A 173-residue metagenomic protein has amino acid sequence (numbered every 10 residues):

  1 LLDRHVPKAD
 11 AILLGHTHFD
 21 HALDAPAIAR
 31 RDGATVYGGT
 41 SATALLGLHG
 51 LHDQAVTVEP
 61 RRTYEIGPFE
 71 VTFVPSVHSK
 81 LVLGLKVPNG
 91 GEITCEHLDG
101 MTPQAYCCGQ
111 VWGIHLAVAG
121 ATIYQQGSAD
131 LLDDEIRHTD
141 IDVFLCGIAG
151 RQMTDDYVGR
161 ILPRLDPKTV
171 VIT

Functional and structural regions predicted by a protein language model:
L1-P7, E59-T139: Core dinuclear metal-dependent hydrolase active-site scaffold
L1-V58, T139-L145, D166: Active-site metal-binding motif and surrounding structural segment of the metallo-beta-lactamase
D10, A129-T173: Cap/insert and terminal regions of metallo-dependent hydrolase folds
H16, D24, V71, S128 (+1 more regions): Divalent metal-coordination and catalytic microenvironments
H18-L23, T43-L46, P60-Y64, K80-V82 (+2 more regions): Active-site environment of divalent metal-dependent phosphoester hydrolases
D53-Y64, P68-F73, R160-T173: Ligand-binding grooves and catalytic loops that recognize ribose/phosphate and carbohydrate rings, and esterified lipid
